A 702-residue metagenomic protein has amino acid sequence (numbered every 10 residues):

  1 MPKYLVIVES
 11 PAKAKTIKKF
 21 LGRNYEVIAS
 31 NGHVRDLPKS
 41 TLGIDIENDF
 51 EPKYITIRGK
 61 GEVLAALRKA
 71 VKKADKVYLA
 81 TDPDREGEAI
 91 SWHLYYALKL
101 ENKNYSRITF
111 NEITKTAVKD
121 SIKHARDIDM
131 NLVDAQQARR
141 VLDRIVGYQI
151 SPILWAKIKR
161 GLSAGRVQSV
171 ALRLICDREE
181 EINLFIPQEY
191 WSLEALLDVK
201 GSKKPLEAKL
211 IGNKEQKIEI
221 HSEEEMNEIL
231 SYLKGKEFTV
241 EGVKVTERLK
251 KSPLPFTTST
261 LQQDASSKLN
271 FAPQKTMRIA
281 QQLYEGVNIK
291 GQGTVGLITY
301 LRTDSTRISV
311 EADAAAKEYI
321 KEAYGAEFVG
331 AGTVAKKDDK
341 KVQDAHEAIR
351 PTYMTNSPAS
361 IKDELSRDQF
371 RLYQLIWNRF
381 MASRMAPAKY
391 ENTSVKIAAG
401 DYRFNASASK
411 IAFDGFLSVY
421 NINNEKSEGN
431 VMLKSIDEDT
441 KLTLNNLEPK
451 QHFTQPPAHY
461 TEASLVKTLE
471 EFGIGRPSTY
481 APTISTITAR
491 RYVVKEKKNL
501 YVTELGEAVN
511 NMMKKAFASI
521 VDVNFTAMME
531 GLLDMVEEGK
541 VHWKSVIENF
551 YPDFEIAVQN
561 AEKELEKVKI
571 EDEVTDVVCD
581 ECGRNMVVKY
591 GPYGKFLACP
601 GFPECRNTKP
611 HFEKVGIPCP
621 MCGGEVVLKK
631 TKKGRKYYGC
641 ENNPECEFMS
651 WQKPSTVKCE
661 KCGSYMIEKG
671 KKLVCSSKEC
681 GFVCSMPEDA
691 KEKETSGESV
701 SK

Functional and structural regions predicted by a protein language model:
M1-R140, Q149, G212, I220-E223 (+2 more regions): Intrinsically disordered, low-complexity regulatory segments
P2-Y4, T16, Y25, S151 (+4 more regions): Basic, low-complexity terminal or inter-domain segments flanking catalytic cores
T16-F20, A66, A89-A97, A117-S121 (+10 more regions): Alpha-helical scaffold elements adjacent to nucleotide-binding pockets in ATP/GTP-utilizing enzyme cores
D82-P83, K159-S163, V245-L254, D264-L269 (+2 more regions): Conserved short loop/turn motifs at secondary-structure junctions
I113, A117-A195, T246: C-terminal or mid-to-C-terminal helical accessory/interaction module adjacent to the motor/catalytic core
R139-Q149, V167, L197-V199, R248-T260 (+4 more regions): Core structural elements
Q216-L254, T440: Metal- or metallocofactor-binding catalytic centers and their adjacent structured scaffolds across diverse enzyme
T260-A272, V466-R476: Short helix-coil junctions and helix-kink-helix linkers
